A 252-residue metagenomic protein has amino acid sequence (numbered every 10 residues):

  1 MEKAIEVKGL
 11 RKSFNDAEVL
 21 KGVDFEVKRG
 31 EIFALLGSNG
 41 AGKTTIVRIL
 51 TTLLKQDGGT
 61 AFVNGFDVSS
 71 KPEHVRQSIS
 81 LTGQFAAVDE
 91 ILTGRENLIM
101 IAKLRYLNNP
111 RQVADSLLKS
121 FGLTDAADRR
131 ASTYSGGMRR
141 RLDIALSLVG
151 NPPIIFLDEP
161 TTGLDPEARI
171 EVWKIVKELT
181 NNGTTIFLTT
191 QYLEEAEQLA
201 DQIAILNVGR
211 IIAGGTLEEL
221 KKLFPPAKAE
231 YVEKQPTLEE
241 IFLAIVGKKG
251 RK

Functional and structural regions predicted by a protein language model:
G59-S70, H74-V75: Conserved ABC transporter NBD signature motif
S80, I99, K103-A126: Conserved ABC ATPase "signature" region
I155-E159: Catalytic Walker B motif of ABC-type/P-loop ATPase nucleotide-binding domains
G214-G215: ABC ATPase "signature
